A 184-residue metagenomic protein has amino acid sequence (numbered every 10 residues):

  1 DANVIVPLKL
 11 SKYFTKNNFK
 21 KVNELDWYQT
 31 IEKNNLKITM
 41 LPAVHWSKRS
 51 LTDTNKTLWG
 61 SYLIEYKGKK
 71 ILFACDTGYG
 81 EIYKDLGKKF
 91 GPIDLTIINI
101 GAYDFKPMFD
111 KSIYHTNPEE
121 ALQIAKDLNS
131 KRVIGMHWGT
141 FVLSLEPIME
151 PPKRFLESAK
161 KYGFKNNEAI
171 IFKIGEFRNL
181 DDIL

Functional and structural regions predicted by a protein language model:
N3-I5, K9-Y13, G78-K173: Cap/insert and terminal regions of metallo-dependent hydrolase folds
V6-L8, V22-Y28: Functional beta-strand-loop-alpha-helix junction segments that form "active/interaction loops" within catalytic
Y13-E24: Helix-loop-beta element that forms the nucleotide-linked donor phosphate-binding surface in glycosyltransferases
F14, I31, K48, F105 (+2 more regions): Generic structural signal for helix capping and beta-alpha/helix-loop junctions
K16-N18, E32-N34, G163-K165: Short, structurally constrained coil/turn elements that cap an alpha-helix or connect an alpha-helix to the following
F19, A43, S130: ATP/adenylate-binding site constellation spanning eukaryotic-like Ser/Thr protein kinases, ABC-transporter
V22, I38, E168-A169: Generic structural signal for residues in well-ordered beta-strands
L25-G91, E157, I174-L184: Core dinuclear metal-dependent hydrolase active-site scaffold
